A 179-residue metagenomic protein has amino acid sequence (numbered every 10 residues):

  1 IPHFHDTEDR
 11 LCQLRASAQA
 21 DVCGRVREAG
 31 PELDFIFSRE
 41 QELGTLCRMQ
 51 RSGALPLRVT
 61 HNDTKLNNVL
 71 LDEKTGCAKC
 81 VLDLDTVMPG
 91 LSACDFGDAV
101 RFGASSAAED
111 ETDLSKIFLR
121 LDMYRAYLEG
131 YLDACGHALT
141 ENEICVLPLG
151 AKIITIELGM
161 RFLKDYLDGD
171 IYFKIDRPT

Functional and structural regions predicted by a protein language model:
I1, C135-N142: Surface-exposed helix-capping loop/turn segments at secondary-structure junctions
I1-H61, L66-C80, I153, K174-P178: ATP-dependent phospho-/nucleotidyl transfer catalytic cores
I36, Y127, V146-L147: A structural signal for short hydrophobic/aromatic patches embedded in well-ordered alpha helices
Q41-M49, L84, F102-S105, D133 (+1 more regions): Conserved helix-loop functional segments at active or binding sites
G53, N67-A108: Catalytic activation segment of kinase domains across protein kinase-like and atypical kinase folds
T64, M123, L147: Active-site capping/gating regions of soluble enzymes
P89, A93-H137, I153-Y172: Active-site activation/catalytic loop segments of kinase-like enzymes and analogous catalytic loops in related
L139-A151: All-alpha amphipathic helical-bundle segments outside canonical DNA-binding/catalytic cores that form hydrophobic
